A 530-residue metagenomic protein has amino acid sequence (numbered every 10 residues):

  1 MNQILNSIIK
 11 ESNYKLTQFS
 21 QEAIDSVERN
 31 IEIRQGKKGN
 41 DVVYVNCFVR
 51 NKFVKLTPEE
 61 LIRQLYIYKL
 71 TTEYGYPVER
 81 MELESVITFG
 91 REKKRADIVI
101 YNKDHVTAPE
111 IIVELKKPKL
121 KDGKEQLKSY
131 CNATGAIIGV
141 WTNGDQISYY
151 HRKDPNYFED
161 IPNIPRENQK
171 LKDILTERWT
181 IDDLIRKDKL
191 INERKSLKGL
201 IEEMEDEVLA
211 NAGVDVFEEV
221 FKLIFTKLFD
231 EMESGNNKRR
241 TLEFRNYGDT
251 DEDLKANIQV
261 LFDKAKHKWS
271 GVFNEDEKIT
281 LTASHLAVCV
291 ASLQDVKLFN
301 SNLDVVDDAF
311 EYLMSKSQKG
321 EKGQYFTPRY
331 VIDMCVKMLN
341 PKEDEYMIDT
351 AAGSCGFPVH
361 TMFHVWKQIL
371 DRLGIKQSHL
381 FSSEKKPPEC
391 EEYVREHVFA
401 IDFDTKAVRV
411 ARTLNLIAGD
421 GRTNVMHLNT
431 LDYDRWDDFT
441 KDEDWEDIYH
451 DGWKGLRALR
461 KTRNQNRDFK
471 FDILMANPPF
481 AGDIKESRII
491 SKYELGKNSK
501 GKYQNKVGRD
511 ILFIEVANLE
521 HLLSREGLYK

Functional and structural regions predicted by a protein language model:
N2-I138, D145-L184: A short, conserved, highly charged catalytic patch centered on acidic carboxylates
K37-N51, N192-A212, C289-A291: Short amphipathic alpha-helical segments and their helix-coil junctions
Y66, L373-G374, F480-L512: Mobile active-site "lid"/loop adjacent to the S-adenosyl-L-methionine
I138-W141, D145-K264, P358: Charged, often flexible domain-edge or linker segments that flank or initiate folded functional domains
M204-E205, V305-Y330, V336-M338: Class I SAM-dependent transferase core
V220-F221, F225-K316: Long recognition/docking surfaces used for binding and targeting
Q324-I448, G452-G455, F469, I473: Conserved S-adenosyl-L-methionine
K502-K530: Conserved Class I SAM-dependent methyltransferase catalytic core
